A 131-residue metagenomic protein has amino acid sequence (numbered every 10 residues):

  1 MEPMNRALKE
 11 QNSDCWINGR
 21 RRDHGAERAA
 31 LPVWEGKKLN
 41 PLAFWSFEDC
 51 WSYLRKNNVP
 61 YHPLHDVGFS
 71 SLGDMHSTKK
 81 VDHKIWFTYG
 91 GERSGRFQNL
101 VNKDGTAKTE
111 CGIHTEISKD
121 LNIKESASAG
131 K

Functional and structural regions predicted by a protein language model:
M1-K131: Nucleotide-activated chemistry modules centered on ATP-dependent adenylation/adenylyltransferase
